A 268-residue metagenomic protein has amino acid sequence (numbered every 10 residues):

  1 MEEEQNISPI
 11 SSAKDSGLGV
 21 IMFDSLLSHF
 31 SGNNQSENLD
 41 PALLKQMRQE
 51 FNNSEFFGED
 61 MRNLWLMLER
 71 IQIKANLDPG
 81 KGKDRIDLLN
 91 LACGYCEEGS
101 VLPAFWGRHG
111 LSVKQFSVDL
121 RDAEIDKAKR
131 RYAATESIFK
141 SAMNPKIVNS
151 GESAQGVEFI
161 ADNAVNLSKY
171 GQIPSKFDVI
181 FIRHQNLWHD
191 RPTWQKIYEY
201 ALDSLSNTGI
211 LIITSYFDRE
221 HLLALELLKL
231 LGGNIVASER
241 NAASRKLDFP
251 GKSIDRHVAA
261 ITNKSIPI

Functional and structural regions predicted by a protein language model:
S12-G80: Class I SAM-dependent methyltransferase Rossmann-like catalytic core, especially the SAM/SAH-binding loop
Y95-G110: Conserved SAM-binding loop of SAM-dependent methyltransferases across substrates and taxa, primarily the Class I
R121: Conserved SAM/SAH-binding beta-strand->alpha-helix loop
R130-G171: S-adenosyl-L-methionine
K169-I180: A short acidic, Gly/Pro-enriched loop at the edge of an enzyme's catalytic core that lines a small-molecule cofactor
D178-P192: A short SAM/SAH-binding and catalytic strip from SAM-dependent methyltransferases
T193-N207: A short glycine-rich, Lys/Arg-flanked "PGG" loop and its adjoining helix->strand segment in the class I
T208-Y216: Conserved beta-strand signature within the Rossmann-like core of class I S-adenosyl-L-methionine
